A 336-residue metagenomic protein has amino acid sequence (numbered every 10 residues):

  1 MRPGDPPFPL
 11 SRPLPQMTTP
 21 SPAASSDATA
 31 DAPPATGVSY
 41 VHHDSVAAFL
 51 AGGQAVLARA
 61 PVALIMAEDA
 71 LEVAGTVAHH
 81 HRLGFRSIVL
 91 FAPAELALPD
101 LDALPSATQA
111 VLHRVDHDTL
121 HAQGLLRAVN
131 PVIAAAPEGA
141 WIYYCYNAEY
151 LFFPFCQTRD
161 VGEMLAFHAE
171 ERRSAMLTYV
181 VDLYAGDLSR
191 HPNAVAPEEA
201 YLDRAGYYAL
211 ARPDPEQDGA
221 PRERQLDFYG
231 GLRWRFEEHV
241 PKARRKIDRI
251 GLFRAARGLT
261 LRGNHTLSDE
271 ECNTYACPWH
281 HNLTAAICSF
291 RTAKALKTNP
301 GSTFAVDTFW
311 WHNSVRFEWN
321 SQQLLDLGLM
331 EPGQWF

Functional and structural regions predicted by a protein language model:
R2, F8-A74: N-proximal low-complexity "stem/linker" segments adjacent to membrane-targeting elements
P9, F155-F336: Catalytic-site signature of metal-activated, phosphate-bearing donor transferases, centered on the GT-A/GT-A-like
A60-V62, S87, W141: Structural motif
I65, I88-A92: Short, hydrophobic beta-strand segments that form beta-sheet elements in well-ordered domains
A78-S87: Short, acidic, metal-binding catalytic loop of nucleotide-sugar glycosyltransferases
F85, E138-G139, E170-A175: Short, high-confidence coil segments that cap the C-terminus of an alpha-helix and link into the following beta-strand
L90, I142-Y144, A175-Y179: A structural signal for short, well-ordered beta-strand segments and their strand-loop junctions that often border
P93-C145, F152-T158: Active-site-proximal specificity loops/subdomain of glycosyltransferases
